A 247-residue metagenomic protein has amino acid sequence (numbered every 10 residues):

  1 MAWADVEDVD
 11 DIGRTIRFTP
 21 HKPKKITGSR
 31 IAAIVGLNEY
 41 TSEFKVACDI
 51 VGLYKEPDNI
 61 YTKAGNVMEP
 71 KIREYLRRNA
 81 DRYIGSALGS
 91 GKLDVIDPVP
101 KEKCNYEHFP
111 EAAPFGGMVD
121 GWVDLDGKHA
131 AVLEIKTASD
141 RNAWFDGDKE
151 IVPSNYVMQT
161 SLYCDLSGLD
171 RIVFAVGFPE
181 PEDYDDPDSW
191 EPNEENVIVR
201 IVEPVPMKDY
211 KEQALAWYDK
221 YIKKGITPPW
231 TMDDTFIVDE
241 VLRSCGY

Functional and structural regions predicted by a protein language model:
M1-K71, Y75, V238-D239, Y247: Charged, glycine-rich intrinsically disordered N-terminal tails and low-complexity linkers that flank
K71-N79, L162, L166: Amphipathic alpha-helical segments that form well-ordered structural scaffolds and often line/cohere around active
L76, V119-F145, Y163: Conserved catalytic cores of phosphodiester-cleaving nucleases, focusing on short active-site segments
R77-A113, D120: A short acidic/basic microdomain associated with nuclease active sites
S86-A87, V132-E134, R171-V176: A structural signal for short, well-ordered beta-strand segments and their strand-loop junctions that often border
A113-G116, I151-M158: Short, glycine/acidic-rich beta->alpha junctions
P114-G116, H129-V132, E194-V197: Short, mixed charged/polar active-site loops that provide acid/base catalysis or chelate metal/phosphate cofactors
F145-V152, L162, L166-Y247: Metal-dependent nuclease catalytic regions and adjoining charged, substrate-binding loops involved in nucleic-acid end
